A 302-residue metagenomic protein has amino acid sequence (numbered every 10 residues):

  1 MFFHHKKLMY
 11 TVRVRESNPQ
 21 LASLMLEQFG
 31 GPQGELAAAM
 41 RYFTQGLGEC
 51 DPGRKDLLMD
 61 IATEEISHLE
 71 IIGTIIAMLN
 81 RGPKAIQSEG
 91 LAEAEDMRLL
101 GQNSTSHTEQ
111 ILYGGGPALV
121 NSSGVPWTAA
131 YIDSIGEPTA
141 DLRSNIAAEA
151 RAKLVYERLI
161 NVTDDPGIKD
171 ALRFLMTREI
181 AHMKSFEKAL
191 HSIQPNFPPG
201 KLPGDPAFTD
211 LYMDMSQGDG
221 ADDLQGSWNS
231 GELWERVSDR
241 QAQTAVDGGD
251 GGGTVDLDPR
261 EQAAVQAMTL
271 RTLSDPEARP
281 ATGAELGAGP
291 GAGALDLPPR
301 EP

Functional and structural regions predicted by a protein language model:
M1-P302: Non-heme di-metal
